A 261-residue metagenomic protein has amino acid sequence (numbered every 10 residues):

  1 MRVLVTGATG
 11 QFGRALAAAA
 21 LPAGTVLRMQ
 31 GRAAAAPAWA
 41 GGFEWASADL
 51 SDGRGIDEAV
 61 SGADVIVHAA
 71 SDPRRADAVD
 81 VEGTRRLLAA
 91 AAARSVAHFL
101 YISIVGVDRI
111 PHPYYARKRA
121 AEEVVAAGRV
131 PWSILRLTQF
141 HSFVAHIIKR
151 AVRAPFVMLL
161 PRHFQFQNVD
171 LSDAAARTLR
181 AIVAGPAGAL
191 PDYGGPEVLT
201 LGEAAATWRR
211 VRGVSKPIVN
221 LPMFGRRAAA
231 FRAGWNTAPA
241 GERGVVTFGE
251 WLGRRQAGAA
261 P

Functional and structural regions predicted by a protein language model:
M1-G24: N-terminal Rossmann NAD(P)H-binding glycine-rich loop of SDR-like oxidoreductase domains
R2, G10-G13, S172-P261: Mid/C-terminal beta-alpha module of Rossmann-like enzyme folds, strongest in SDR-family dehydrogenases/epimerases
L4, A35-R86, A90-R94, I104-I110: NAD(P)H-binding glycine-rich loop region in Rossmannoid oxidoreductase-like domains and their noncatalytic homologs
T6, D77-V81, P111-R119, F164-S172 (+2 more regions): Short-chain dehydrogenase/reductase
A15-A19, A90, V124, T207 (+1 more regions): Rossmann-fold NAD(P)-dependent oxidoreductase module
T25-A33: Conserved glycine-rich Rossmann-like NAD(P)H-binding loop of the short-chain dehydrogenase/reductase
D72-V152: Glycine-/Pro-rich loop/turn segments that contact NAD(P) or position catalytic residues in Rossmann-like domains
S133, H146-V169, D173: A conserved pocket-lining segment of Rossmann-fold NAD(P)-dependent short-chain dehydrogenase/reductase
